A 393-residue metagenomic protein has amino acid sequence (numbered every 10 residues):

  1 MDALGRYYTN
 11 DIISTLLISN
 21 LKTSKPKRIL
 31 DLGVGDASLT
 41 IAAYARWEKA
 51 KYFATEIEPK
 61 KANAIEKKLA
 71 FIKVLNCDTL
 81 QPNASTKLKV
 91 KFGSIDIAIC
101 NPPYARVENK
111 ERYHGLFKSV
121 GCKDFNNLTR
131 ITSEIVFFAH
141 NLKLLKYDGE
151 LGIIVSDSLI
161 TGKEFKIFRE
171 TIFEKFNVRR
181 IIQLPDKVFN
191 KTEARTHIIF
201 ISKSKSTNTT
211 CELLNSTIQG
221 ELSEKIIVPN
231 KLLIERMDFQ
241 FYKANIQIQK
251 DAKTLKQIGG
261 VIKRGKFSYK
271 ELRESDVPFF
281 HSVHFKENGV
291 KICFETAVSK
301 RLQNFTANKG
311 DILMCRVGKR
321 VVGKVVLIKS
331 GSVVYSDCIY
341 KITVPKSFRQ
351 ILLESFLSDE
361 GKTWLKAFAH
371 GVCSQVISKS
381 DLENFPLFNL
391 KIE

Functional and structural regions predicted by a protein language model:
M1-K68, I72, N83, T161 (+2 more regions): Class I S-adenosyl-L-methionine
L17-N20, I29-A43, D78-T79, F92-G115 (+2 more regions): Conserved proline-anchored active-site loop of SAM-dependent methyltransferases that bridges a beta-strand
S38, K61, N127-P185, I198: Conserved Class I SAM-dependent methyltransferase catalytic core
N83-G93: Short amphipathic alpha-helix with an adjacent loop that forms part of the alpha/beta core around
I99, L222-S268, N384-E393: Non-catalytic DNA-recognition/assembly elements of restriction-modification systems
S119, L255-K266, V283-K309: Sequence-specific dsDNA recognition surfaces
Q303-F305, I312-L357: A short beta-sheet element
V333-Y340, G371-E393: A short glycine-rich beta-alpha junction/loop motif
